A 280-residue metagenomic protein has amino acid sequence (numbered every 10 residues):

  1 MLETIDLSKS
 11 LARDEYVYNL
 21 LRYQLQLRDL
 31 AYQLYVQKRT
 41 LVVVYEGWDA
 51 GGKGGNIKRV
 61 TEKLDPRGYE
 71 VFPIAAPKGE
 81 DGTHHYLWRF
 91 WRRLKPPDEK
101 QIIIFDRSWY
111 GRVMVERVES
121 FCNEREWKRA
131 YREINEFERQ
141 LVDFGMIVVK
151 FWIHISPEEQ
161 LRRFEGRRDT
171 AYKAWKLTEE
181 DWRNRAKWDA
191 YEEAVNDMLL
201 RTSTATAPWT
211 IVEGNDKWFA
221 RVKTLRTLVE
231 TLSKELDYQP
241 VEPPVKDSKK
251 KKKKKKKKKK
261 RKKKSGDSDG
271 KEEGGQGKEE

Functional and structural regions predicted by a protein language model:
M1-E280: Glycine-rich phosphate-binding loop of ATP-dependent small-molecule kinases
